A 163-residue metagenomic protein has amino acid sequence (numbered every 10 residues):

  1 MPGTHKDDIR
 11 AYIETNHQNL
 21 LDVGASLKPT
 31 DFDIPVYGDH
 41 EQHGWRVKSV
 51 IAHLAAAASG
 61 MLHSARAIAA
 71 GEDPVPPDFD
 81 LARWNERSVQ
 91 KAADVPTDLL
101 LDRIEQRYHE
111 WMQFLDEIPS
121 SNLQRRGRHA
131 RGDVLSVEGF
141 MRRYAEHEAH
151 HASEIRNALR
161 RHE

Functional and structural regions predicted by a protein language model:
M1-V23: Extreme N-terminal tail/first-helix region
G3-A11, Y37-D39, G71-D73, D94-V95 (+1 more regions): Solvent-exposed interaction patches of small proteins and small membrane subunits
R10, E14, I51, A55 (+4 more regions): Short amphipathic alpha-helical segments with heptad-repeat character
Y12-T15, N19, D31-P35, D39: Charge-rich, low-complexity N-terminal segments
H17-K28, A58-L62, R66, E105-P119 (+2 more regions): Structural signal for well-ordered, non-membrane alpha-helices
A25-I34, N122-Q124: Short alpha-helical hairpin
V36-R83, R126-E163: Short, contiguous alpha-helical
N85-Q124: Acidic/histidine-rich alpha-helical segments that form the ligand environment of transition-metal centers
